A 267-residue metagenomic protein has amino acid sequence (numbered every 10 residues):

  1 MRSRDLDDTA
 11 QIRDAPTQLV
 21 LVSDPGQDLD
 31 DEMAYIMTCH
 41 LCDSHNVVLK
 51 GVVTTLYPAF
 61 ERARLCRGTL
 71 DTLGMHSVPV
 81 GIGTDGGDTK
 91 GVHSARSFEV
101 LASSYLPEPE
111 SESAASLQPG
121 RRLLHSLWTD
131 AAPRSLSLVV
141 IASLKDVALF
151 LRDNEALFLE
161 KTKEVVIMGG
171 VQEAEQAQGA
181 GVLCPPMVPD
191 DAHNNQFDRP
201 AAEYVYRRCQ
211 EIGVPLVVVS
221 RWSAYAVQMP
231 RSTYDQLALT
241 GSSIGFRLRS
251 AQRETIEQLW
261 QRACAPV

Functional and structural regions predicted by a protein language model:
M1-V267: N-terminal acidic, glycine/proline-rich low-complexity segments
